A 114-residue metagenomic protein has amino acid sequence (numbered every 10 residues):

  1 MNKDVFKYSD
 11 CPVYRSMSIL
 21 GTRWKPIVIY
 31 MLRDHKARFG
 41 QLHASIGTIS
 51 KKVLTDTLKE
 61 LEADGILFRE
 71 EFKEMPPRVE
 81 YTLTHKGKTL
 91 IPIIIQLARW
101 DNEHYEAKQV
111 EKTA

Functional and structural regions predicted by a protein language model:
Y8, T89-A114: Amphipathic alpha-helical dimerization/coiled-coil segments that flank or bridge DNA-binding/regulatory modules
S9-V53, P77-E80, E111: N-terminal helix-turn-helix DNA-binding core of bacterial DNA-binding proteins
L54, L58-L61: Basic amphipathic alpha-helical segments that dock to polyanions
K73-Q96: Basic, amphipathic "hinge/linker" alpha-helix immediately C-terminal to the N-terminal HTH DNA-binding motif
